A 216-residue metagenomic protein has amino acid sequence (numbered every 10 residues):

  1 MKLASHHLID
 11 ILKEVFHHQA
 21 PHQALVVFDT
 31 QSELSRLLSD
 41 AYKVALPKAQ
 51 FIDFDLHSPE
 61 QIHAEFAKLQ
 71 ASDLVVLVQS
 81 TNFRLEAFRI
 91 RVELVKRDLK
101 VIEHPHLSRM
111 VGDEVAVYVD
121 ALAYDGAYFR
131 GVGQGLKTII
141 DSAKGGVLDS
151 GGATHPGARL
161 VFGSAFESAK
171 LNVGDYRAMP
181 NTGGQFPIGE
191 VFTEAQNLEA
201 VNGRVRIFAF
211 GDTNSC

Functional and structural regions predicted by a protein language model:
M1-S215: Active-site bordering "gate/hinge" segments that shape substrate access to catalytic or cofactor-binding pockets
